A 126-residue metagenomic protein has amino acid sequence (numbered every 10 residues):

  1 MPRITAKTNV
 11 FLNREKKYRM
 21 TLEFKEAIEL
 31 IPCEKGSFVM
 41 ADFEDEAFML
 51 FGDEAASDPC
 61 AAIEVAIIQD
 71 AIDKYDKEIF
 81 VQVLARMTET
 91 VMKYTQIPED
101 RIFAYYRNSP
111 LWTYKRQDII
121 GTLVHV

Functional and structural regions predicted by a protein language model:
M1-V126: Interaction-mediating elements
